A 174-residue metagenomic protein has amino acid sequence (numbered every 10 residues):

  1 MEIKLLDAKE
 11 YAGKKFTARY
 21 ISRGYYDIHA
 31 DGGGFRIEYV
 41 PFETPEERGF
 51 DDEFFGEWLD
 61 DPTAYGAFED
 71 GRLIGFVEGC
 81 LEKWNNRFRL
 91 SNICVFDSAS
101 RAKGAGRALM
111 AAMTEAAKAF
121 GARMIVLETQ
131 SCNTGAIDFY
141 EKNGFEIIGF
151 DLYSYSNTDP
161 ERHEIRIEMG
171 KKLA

Functional and structural regions predicted by a protein language model:
M1-E2: Extreme N-terminal starter segment of soluble prokaryotic enzymes
L5-Y11, K15-N92, F96-A99, M110-A111 (+2 more regions): Acetyl-CoA-dependent GNAT
L6-D7, G121-L127: Short, charged low-complexity linear motifs
D27-I28, N86, A105, M124-I125 (+3 more regions): Residue-level detector of alpha-helical recognition elements and their boundaries
A30-D31, A108, S131, T158: Residue-level signal for alpha-helical context at structural boundaries
R72, F96-A111, E115-F120, S131-D138 (+1 more regions): Conserved glycine-rich acetyl-CoA-binding loop
L90-A105, D151, T158-D159: Short, charged helix-to-loop "capping" segments that act as catalytic/coupling loops
R123, Q130-I137, N143-E146, F150-A174: C-terminal "cap" of GNAT-fold acetyltransferases
